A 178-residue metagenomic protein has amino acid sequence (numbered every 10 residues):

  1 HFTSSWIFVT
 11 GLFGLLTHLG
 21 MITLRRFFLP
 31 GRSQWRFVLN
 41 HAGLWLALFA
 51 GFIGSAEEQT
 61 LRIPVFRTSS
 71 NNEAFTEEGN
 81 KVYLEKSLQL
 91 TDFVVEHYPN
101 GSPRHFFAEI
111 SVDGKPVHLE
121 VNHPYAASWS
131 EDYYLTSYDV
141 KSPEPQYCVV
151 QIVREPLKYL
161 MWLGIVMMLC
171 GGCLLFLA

Functional and structural regions predicted by a protein language model:
H1-A178: Solvent-exposed, non-transmembrane regions of integral membrane proteins
